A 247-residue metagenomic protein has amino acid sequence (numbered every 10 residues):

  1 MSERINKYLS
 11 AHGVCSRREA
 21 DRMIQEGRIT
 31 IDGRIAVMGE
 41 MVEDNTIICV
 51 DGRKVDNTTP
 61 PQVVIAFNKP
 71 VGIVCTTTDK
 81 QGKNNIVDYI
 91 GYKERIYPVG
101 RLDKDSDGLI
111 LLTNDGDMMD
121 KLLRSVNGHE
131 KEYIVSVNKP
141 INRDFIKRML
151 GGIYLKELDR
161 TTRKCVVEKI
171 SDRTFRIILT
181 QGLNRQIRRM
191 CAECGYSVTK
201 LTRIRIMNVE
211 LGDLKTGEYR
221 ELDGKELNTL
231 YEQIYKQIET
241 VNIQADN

Functional and structural regions predicted by a protein language model:
S2-N247: Basic, flexible Lys/Arg- and Gly-enriched helix-loop patches that mediate nucleic-acid binding at interfaces with rRNA
